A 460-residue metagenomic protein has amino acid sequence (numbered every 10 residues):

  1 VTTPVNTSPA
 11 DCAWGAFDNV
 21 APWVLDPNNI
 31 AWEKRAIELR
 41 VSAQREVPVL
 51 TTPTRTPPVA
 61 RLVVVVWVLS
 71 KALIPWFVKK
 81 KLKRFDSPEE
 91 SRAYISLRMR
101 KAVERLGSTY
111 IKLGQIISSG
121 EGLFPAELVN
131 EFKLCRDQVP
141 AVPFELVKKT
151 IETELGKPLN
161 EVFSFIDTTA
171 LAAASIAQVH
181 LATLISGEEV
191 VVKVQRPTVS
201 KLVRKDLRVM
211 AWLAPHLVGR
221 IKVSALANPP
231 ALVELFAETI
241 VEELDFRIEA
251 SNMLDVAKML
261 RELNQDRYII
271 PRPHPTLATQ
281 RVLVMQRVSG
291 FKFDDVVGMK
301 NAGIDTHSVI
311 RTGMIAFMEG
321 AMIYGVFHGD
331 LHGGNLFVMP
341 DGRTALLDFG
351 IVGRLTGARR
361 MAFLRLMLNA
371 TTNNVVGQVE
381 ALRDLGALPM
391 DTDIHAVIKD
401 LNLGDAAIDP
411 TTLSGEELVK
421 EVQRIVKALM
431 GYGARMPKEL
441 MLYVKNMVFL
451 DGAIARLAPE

Functional and structural regions predicted by a protein language model:
V1-Q178, K201-P229: N-terminal accessory/targeting segments that precede structured cores
W23-D26, Q44-V59, S87-A93, E234 (+4 more regions): Helix-rich C-lobe and terminal helical cap/extension of kinase-like folds
R55-V59, E89-S96, V103-L106, S118-P125 (+12 more regions): Conserved phosphate/pyrophosphate-binding and hydrolysis machinery centered on Walker-type P-loop NTPases, extending
A126, K133-P140, E152, S200-K205 (+7 more regions): ATP-dependent phospho-/nucleotidyl transfer catalytic cores
L181, E188-R196: Glycine-rich ATP phosphate-binding loop
A182-T183, L331: Conserved beta3 strand of the Hanks-type protein kinase catalytic N-lobe
S186-E188, R343: Short acidic/polar mixed-charge low-complexity motifs
G334-V338: Hydrophobic residue at the +6 position relative to the catalytic HRD Asp in the kinase catalytic loop
